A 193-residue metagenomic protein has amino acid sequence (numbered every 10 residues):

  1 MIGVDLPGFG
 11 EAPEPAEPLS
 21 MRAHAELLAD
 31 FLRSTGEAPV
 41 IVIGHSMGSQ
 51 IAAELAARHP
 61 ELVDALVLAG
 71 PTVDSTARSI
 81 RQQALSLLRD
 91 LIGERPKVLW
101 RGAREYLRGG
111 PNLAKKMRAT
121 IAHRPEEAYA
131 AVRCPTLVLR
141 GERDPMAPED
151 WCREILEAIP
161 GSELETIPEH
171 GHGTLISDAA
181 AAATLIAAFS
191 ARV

Functional and structural regions predicted by a protein language model:
I2-I43, T184: Active-site loop/oxyanion-hole signature of alpha/beta-hydrolase fold enzymes
V40, G44-S49, G141: Conserved alpha/beta-hydrolase "nucleophile elbow" surrounding the catalytic nucleophile
Q50-R58, L62-R95: Flexible "cap/lid" loop of the alpha/beta hydrolase fold
V98-E127: Hydrophobic, aromatic-rich cap/lid helix
P125, C134, P148-E157: Short alpha-helix in the alpha/beta-hydrolase fold that links the catalytic acid
A131-V132, V138-R140, D144: Short beta-strand/loop motif that positions the catalytic acidic residue of the alpha/beta-hydrolase fold
L156-G173: Catalytic histidine neighborhood in serine/cysteine hydrolases with alpha/beta-hydrolase-type architecture
H170-A179, A183: Catalytic histidine-centered segment of alpha/beta-hydrolase-like enzymes
